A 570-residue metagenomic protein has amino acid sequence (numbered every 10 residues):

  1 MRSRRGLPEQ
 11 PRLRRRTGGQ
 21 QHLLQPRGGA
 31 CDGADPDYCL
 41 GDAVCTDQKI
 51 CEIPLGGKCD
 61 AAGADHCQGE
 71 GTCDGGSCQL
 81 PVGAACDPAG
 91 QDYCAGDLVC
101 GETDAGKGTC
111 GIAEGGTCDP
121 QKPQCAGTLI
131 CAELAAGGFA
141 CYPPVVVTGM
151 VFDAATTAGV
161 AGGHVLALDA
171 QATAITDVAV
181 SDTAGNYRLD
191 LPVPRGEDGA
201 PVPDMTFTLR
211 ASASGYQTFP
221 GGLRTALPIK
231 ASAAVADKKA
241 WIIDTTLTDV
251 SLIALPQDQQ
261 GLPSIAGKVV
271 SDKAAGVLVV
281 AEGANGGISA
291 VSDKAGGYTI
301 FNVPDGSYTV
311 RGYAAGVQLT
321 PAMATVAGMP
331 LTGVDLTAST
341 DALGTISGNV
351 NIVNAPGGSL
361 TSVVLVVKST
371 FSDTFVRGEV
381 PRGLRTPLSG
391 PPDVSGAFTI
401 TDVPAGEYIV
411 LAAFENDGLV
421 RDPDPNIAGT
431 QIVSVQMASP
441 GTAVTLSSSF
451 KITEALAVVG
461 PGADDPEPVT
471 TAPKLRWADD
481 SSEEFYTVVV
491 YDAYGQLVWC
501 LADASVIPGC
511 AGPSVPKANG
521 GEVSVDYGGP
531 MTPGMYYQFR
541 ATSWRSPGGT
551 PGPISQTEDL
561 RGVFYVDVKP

Functional and structural regions predicted by a protein language model:
R2-S3, V146: Generic alpha-helical structural signal
S3-Q20: N-terminal low-complexity segments that are often proline-rich with Ser/Thr-Pro
R14, Q20, L24-Q25, G29 (+9 more regions): Long luminal/extracellular ectodomains of secretory-pathway precursor proteins
